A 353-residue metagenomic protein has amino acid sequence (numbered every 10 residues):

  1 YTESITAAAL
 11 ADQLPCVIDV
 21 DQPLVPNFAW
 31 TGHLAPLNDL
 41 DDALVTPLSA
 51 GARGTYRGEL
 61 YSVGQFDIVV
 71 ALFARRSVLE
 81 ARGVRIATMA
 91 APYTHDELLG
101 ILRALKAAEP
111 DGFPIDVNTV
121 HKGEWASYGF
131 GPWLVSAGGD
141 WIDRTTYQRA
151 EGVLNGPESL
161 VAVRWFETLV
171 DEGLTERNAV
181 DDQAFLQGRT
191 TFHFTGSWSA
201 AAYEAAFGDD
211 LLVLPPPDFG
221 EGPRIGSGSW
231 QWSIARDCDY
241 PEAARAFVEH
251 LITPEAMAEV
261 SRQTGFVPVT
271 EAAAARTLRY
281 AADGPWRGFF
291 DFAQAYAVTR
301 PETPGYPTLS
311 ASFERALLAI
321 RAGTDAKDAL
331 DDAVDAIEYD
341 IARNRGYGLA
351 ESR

Functional and structural regions predicted by a protein language model:
Y1-P26, D42, G220, E242-A243 (+5 more regions): Conserved N-terminal structural module of periplasmic/extracytoplasmic solute-binding proteins
A7-L10, L14-C16, A43-L79, F113 (+3 more regions): A structural signal for short loop-to-beta-strand junctions that line the ligand-binding cleft of periplasmic/secreted
C16-D19, T191-G196: Paired acidic/hydrophobic, glycine-rich loop segments that form the ligand-binding mouth/hinge of periplasmic-binding
V20-A71, A126-G129, L212-L214, L278-A281 (+1 more regions): Hinge/lid segment of periplasmic solute-binding proteins
Y61-Q65, V70, D96-A150, T190: Extracytoplasmic/periplasmic solute-binding protein
R82, A150, P157, E172-T175 (+3 more regions): Extracytoplasmic/periplasmic substrate-recognition and gating elements
L99-A104, G139-D140, R144-N178, E204 (+1 more regions): Glycine-centered hinge/linker elements that transmit conformational signals in sensory and ligand-binding systems
R262-R315, N344-R353: Long, aromatic- and glycine/proline-rich binding clefts that accommodate carbohydrate-like moieties
